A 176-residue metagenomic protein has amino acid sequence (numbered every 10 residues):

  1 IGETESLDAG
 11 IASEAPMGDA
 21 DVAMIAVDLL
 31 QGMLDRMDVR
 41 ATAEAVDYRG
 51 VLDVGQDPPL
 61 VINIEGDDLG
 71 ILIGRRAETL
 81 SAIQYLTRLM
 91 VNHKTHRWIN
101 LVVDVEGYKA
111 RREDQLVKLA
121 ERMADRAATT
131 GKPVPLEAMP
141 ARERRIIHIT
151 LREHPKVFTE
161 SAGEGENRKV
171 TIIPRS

Functional and structural regions predicted by a protein language model:
I1-S176: RNA-contacting regions in translation and RNA-metabolism proteins, encompassing KH/S1 modules where present
